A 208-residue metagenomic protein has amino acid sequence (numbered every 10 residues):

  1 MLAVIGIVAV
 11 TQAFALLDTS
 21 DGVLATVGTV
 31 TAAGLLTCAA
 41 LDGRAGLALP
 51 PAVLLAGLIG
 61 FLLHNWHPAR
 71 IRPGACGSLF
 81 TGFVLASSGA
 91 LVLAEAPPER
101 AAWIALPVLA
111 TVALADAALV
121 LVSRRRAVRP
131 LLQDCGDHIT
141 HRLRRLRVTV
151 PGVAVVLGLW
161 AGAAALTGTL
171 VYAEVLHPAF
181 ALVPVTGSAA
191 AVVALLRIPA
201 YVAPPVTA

Functional and structural regions predicted by a protein language model:
A3, I7-V8, A25-A208: Alpha-helical transmembrane segments
V8-A15: Active-site alpha-helical segments that house and flank conserved acidic catalytic motifs for diphosphate chemistry
L16-L24: RNA/tRNA-interacting regions in translation and RNA-turnover enzymes
